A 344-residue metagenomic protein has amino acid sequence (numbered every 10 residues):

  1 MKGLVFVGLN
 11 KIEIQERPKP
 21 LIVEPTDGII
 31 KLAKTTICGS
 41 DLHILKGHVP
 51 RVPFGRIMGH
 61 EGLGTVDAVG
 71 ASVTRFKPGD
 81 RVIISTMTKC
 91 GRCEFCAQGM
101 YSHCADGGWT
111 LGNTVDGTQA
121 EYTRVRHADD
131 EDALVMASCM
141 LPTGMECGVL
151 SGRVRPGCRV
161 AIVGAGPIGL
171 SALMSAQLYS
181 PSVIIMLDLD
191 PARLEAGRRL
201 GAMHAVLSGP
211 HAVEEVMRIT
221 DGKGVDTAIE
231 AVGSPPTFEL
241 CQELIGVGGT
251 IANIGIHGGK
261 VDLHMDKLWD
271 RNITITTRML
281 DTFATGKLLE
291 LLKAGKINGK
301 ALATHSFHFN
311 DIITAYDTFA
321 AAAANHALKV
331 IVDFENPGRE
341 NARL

Functional and structural regions predicted by a protein language model:
P20-T35, H48-E94, D129: Glycine-rich beta-strand-centered segment in the early N-terminal region that forms part of a ligand/cofactor-binding
V23-E24, K77, P142, R155 (+1 more regions): Residue-level recognition of short, solvent-exposed, well-ordered loop/turn junctions that link secondary-structure
C90-V163: NAD(P)H dinucleotide-binding glycine-rich loop of Rossmann-like/cofactor-binding domains, especially the beta1-alpha1
D130-P210, E214: Mid-domain Rossmann-like dinucleotide-binding core that forms the NAD(H)/NADP(H) cofactor-binding site
L150-P156, E195-T274, I313, R339-E340: Glycine-rich cofactor phosphate-binding loops and adjacent beta1-alpha1 units of small-molecule cofactor enzyme domains
D188, G255, M279: Conserved acidic E/D residue at the C-terminus of a beta-strand in Rossmann-like folds
P191, E239-E243, T282-L344: C-terminal hydrophobic helical "lid"/dimerization subdomain of Rossmann-like NAD(P)H-dependent oxidoreductases
T250-A252, D262-L302: Rossmann-fold dehydrogenase core element
